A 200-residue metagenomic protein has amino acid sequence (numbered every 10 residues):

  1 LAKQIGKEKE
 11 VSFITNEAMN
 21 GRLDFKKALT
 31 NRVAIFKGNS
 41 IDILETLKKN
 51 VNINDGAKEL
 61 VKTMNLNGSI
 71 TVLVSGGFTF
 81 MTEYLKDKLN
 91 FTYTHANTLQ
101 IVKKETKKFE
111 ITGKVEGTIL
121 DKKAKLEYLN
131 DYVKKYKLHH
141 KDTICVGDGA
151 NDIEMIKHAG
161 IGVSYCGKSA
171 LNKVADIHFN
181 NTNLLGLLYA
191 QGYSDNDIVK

Functional and structural regions predicted by a protein language model:
L1-L66, I70: A metal-dependent, Asp-based hydrolase signature
G38, E45-K200: C-terminal cap/substrate-recognition subdomain and adjoining C-terminal extension of metal-dependent phosphatase-like
